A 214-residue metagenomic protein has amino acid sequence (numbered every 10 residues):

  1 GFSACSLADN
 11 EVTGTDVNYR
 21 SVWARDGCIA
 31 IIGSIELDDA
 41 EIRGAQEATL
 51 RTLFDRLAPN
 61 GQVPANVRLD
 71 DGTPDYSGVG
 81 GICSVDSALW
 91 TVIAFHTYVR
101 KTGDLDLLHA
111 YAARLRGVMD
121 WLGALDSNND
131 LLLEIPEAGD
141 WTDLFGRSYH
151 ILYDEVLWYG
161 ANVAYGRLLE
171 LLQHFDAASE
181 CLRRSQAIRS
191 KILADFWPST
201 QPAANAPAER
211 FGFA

Functional and structural regions predicted by a protein language model:
G1-V22, A48, T52, W197: Low-complexity, Ser/Thr/Pro/Gly-enriched N-terminal "stalk/linker" regions
F2-C5, V63-R68, D130-P136, S148-I151 (+1 more regions): Catalytic cores of carbohydrate-active enzymes
C5-D16, A65-I82, E134-I151: Acidic/His metal-coordination segments adjacent to aromatic residues that form catalytic metal sites in metalloenzymes
L7, A24, G103, Q201-P202: Short linear sequence elements within intrinsically disordered, low-complexity coil regions
T13, A30, P74, W90 (+4 more regions): A generic signature of intrinsically disordered, low-complexity regions enriched in glycine/proline and charged/polar
D16, G103, Q173-H174: A short, structure-level motif marking secondary-structure boundaries and short turns
Y19-N129, I151-Y159: Aromatic-rich carbohydrate-recognition surfaces in CAZymes
I29, W141-F145, A164-R167: A short small-residue
